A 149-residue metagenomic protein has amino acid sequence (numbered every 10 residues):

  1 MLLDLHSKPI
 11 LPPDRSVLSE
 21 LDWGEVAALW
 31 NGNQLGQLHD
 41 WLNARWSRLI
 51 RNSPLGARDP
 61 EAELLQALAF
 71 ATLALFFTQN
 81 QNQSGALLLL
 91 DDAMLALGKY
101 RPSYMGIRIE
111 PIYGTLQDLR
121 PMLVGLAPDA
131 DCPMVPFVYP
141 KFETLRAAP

Functional and structural regions predicted by a protein language model:
M1-G56, K99-P149: N-terminal alpha-helical interaction modules that lie
A57-E61: Solvent-exposed loop and edge beta-strand segments that line ligand/cofactor-binding and catalytic clefts
A74-L75, D118: Tandem amphipathic alpha-helical repeat scaffolds
F76-Q83: Juxtamembrane helix-break-helix junctions at the cytosolic face of small multi-pass alpha-helical membrane proteins
Q83-R101: TPR/TPR-like (Sel1-like) alpha-helical repeat modules
